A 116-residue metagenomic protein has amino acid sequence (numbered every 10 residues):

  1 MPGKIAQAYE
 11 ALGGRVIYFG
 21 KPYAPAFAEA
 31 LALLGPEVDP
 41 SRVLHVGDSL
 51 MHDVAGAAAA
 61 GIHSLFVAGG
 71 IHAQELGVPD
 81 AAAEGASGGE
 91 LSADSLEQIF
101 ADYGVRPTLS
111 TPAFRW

Functional and structural regions predicted by a protein language model:
M1-W116: Asp-based, Mg2+/Mn2+-dependent phosphohydrolase catalytic module
